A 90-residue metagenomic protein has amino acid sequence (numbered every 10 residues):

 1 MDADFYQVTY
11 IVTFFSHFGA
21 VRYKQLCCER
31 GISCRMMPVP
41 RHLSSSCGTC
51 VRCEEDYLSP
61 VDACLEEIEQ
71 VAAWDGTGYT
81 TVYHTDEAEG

Functional and structural regions predicted by a protein language model:
D2-G90: Positively charged, small/polar-rich N-terminal and surface patches that mediate targeting and assembly and bind
